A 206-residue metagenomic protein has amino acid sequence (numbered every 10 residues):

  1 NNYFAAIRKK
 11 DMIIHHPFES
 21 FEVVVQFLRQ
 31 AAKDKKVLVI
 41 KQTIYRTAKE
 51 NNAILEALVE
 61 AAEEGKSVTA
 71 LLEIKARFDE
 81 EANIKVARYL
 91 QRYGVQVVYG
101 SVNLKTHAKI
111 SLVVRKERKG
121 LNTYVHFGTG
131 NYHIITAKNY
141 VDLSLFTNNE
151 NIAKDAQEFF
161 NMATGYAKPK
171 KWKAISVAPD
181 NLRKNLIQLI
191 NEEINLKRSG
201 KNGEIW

Functional and structural regions predicted by a protein language model:
N1-I205: N-terminal localization/anchoring segments of enzymes in phospholipid and broader phosphate metabolism
